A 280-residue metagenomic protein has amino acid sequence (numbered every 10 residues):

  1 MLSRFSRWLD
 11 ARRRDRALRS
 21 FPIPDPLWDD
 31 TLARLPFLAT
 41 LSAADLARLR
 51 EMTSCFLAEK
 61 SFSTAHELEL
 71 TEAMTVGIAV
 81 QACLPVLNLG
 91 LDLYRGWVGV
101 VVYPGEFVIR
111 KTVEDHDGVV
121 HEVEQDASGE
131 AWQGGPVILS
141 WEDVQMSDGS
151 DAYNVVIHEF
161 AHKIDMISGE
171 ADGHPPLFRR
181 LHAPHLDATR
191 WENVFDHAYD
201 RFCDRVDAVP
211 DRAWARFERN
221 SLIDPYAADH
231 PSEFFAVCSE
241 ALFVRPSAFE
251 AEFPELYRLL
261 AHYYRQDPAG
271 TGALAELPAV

Functional and structural regions predicted by a protein language model:
M1-P26: Charged, compositionally biased N-terminal leader segments and the immediate start of the first structured element
D15-L18, A33-P36, L57, S61-F62 (+3 more regions): Metalloprotease/metallohydrolase-associated module, dominated by Zn2+-dependent proteases
S20-L57: Amphipathic alpha-helical packing elements
S42, D151-S168, A236: Active-site recognition of the HExxH zinc-binding catalytic motif
A43-A44, A65-A73, P225-E233: Structural motif
R48-R50, L57, T71-A79: Peri-catalytic and regulatory segments of divalent metal-dependent proteins
V98-V100: Extended, charge-biased low-complexity segments that typically form long amphipathic alpha-helices/coiled-coils
